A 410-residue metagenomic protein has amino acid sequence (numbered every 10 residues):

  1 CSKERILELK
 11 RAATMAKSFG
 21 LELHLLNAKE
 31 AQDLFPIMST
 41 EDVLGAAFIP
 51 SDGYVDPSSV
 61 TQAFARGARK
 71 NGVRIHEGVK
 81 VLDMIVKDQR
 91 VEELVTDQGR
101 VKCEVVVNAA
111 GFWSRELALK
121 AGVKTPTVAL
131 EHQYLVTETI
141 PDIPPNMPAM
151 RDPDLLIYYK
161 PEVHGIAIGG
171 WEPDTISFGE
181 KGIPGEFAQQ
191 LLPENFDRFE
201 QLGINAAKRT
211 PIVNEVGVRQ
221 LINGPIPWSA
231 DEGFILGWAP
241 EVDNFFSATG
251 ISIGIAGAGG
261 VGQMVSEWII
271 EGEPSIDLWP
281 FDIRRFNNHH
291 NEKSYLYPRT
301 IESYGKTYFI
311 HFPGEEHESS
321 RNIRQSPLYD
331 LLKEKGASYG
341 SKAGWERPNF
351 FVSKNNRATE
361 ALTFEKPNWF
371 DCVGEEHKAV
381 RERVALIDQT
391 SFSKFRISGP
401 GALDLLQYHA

Functional and structural regions predicted by a protein language model:
C1-L34, D154-Y159, V163, E186 (+3 more regions): Dinucleotide-binding Rossmann-like beta1-alpha1 core, especially the glycine-rich loop that anchors the ADP
E4, F35-V43, I85-E92, P227-E232 (+1 more regions): A short, glycine/Asx- and small/polar-enriched loop/turn that sits immediately N-terminal to a beta-strand
A12, L23-L25, Q32-N71, E92-E93 (+2 more regions): Helix-loop-beta segment of a Rossmann-like dinucleotide-binding subdomain
A47-V105, A109, W113-E116, G259: Helical element adjacent to the flavin cofactor pocket in flavoenzyme catalytic cores
P57, D154, S177, G185 (+2 more regions): C-terminal catalytic lobe of FAD-dependent flavoproteins
T96, R100-P148: Central helical "cap/lid" subdomain
A121, L135-S177, E194-D197: Mid-domain catalytic core of redox enzymes that form a hydrophobic substrate pocket/lid adjacent to a catalytic redox
I276, I283-A410: Glycine/proline-enriched, intrinsically flexible loops and inter-domain linkers
